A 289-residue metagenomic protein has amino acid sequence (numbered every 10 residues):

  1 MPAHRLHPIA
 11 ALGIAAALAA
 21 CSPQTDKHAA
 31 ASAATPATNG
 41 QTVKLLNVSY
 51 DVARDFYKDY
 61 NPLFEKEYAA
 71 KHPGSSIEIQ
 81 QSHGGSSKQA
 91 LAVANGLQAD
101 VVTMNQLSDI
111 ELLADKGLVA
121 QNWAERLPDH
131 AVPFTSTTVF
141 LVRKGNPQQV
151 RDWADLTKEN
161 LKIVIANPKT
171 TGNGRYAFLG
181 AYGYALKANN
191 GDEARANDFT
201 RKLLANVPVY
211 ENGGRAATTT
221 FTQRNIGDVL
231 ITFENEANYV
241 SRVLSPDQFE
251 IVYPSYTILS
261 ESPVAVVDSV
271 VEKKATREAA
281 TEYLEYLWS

Functional and structural regions predicted by a protein language model:
M1-A10: Bacterial N-terminal signal peptides that target proteins for export
A10-A19: Bacterial N-terminal signal peptides
C21-T25: Bacterial signal peptide processing site
K27-T171: N-terminal segment of the mature folded domain
A53-D59, P168-D198: Bilobed "Venus flytrap"/periplasmic-binding protein-like clamshell domains and structurally analogous long
T137-N146, E261-E278: A bilobed periplasmic-binding-protein/Venus flytrap-type ligand-binding module shared by bacterial periplasmic
A166-G172, L284-S289: Periplasmic-binding protein-like
A188-S255: Ligand-binding pocket segment of bilobal, Venus flytrap-like solute-binding proteins
